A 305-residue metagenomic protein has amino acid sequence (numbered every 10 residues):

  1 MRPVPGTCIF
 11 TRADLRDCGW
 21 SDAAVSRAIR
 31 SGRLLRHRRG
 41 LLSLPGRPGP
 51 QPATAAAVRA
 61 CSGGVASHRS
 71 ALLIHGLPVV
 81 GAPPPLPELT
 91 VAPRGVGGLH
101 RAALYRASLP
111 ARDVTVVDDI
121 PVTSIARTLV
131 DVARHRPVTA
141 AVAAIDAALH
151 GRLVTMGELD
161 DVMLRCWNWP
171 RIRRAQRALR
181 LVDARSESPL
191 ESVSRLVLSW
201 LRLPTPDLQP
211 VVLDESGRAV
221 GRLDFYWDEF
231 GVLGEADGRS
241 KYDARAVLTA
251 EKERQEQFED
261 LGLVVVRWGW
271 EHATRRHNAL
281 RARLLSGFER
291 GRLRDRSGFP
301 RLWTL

Functional and structural regions predicted by a protein language model:
M1-R173, D207, F288-L305: Short gly/ser-rich loop at a beta-strand->alpha-helix junction or flexible surface loop bordering the NTP-binding
G6, G19, R112, L149-L305: Surface segments flanking catalytic/ligand-binding clefts of nucleic-acid enzymes
